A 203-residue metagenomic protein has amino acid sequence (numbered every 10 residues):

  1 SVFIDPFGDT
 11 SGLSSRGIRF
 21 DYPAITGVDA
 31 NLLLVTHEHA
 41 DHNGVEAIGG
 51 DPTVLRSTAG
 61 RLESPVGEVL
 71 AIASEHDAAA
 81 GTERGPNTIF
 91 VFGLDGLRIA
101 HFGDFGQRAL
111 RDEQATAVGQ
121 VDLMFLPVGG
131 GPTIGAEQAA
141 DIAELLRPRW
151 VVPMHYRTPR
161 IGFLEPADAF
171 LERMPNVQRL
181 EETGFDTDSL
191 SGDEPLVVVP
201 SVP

Functional and structural regions predicted by a protein language model:
S1-F7, E68-E75, V91, R98-D104 (+1 more regions): Active-site-proximal beta-strand elements of phosphoester/diester hydrolases
S1-L34, H42-S57, A73-G85, F105-A117: Pre-active-site segment of Zn-dependent metallo-hydrolases
T10-L13, E38-G44, Q107-L110, G131-E137 (+1 more regions): Active-site environment of divalent metal-dependent phosphoester hydrolases
N31, D122, R149: Conserved acidic residues
L33, H37, V69, D104 (+1 more regions): Divalent metal-coordination and catalytic microenvironments
V45-G96, P175-D193: Metallo-beta-lactamase
A78-L146, G162: Active-site-proximal loop/helix segments of hydrolase catalytic cores
E83-R84, W150-P203: Binuclear metal-ion centers of metallo-dependent hydrolases, dominated by the metallo-beta-lactamase
